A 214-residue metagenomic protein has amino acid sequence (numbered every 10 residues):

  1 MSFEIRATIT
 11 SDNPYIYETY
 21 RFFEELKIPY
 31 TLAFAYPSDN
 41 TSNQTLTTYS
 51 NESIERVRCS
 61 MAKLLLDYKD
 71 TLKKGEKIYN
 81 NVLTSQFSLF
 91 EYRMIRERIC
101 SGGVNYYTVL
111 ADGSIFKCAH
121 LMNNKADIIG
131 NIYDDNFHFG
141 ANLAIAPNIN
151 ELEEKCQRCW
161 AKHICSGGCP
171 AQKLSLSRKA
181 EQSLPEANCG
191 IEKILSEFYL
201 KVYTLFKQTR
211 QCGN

Functional and structural regions predicted by a protein language model:
M1-G102, Y106, D112, N123-I128: Radical SAM enzyme [4Fe-4S]-AdoMet core and its adjacent flexible, acidic and glycine-rich loops/tails across
I99-C100, T108, I149, R158: Generic structural signal for beta-strand residues in well-ordered domains
H120-N214: Flexible mid-to-C-terminal extensions adjoining Fe-S/redox cofactors in radical SAM and related proteins
